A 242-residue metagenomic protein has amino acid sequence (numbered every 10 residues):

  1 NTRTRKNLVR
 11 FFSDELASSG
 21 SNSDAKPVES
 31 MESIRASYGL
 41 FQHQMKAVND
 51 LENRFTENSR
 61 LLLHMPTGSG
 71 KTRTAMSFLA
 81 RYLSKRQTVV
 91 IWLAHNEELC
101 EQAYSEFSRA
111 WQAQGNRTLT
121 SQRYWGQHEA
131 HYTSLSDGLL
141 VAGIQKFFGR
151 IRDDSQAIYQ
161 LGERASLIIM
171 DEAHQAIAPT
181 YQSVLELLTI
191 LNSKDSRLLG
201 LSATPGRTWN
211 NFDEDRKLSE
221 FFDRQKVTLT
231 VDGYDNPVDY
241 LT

Functional and structural regions predicted by a protein language model:
N1-E29: N-terminal accessory nucleic-acid engagement/regulatory domains that precede and modulate ATP-driven motor cores
S19-H64: Conserved pre-motif I regulatory segment
S69-S77, Y82-R109: Conserved Walker A/P-loop ATP-binding site and its immediately adjacent core in helicase/helicase-like ATPase domains
T88-V89, L135-L139, R164-L167, K194-L199: Loop/turn-to-beta-strand initiation segments
N96, A142-K146, L201-P205: A short beta-strand-to-loop transition that corresponds to the Sensor-1 phosphate-sensing loop of AAA+ P-loop ATPases
Q112-R152: Inter-Walker segment of RecA-like/P-loop motor cores
L139-I169, A176-V184: Conserved RecA-like ASCE ATPase "motif II neighborhood" in helicase/translocase motors
Q175-T242: Post-DEXD/H (motif II) to motif III coupling segment of the RecA-like Helicase ATP-binding lobe
